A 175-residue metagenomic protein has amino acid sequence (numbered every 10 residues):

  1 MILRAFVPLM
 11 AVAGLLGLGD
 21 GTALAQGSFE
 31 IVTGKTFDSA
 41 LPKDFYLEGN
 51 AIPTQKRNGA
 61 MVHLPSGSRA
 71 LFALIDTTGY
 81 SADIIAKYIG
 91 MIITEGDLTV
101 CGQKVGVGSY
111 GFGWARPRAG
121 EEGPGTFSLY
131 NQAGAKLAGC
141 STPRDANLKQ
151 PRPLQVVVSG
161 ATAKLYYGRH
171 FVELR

Functional and structural regions predicted by a protein language model:
M1-A5: Positively charged n-region of N-terminal signal peptides that target proteins for export
V7-G19: Bacterial N-terminal signal peptides
M10-A13, A73, Y80, G90: Generic detector of short alpha-helix boundary/capping microenvironments and adjacent low-complexity segments
A13-G14, A70, G125-F127: Generic secretory/membrane-interface signal
G21-D83, N131-R175: Primarily secretory-pathway and cell-envelope proteins
G79-Q132: Mid-length scaffold segments of soluble, non-membrane domains
